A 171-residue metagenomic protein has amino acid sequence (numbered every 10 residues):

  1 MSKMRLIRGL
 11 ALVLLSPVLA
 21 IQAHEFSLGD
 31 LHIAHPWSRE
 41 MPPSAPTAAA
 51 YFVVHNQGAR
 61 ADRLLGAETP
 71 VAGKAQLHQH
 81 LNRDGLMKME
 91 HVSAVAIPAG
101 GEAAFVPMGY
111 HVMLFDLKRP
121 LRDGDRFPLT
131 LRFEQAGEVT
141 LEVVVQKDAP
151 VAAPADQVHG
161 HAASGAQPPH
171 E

Functional and structural regions predicted by a protein language model:
M1, A23-H24: Absolute protein N-terminus
M1-A11: Bacterial N-terminal signal peptides that target proteins for export
G9-A20: Bacterial N-terminal signal peptides
H24-E171: Compact, glycine-rich, soluble single-domain proteins
